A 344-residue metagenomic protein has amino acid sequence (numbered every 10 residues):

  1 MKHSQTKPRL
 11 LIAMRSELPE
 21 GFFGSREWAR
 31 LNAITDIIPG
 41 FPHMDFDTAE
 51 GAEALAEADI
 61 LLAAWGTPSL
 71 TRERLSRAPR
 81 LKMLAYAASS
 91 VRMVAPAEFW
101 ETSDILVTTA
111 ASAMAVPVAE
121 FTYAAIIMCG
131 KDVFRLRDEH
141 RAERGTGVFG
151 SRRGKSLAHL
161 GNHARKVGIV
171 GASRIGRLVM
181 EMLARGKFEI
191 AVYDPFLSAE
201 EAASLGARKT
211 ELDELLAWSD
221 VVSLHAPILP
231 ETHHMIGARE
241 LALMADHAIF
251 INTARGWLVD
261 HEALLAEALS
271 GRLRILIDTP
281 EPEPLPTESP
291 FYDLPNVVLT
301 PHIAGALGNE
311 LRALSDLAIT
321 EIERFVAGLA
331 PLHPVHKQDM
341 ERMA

Functional and structural regions predicted by a protein language model:
K2-T108, G237: An N-terminal-biased, well-structured beta-alpha scaffold segment characteristic of Rossmann-like dinucleotide-binding
K7, H163-K166, H247: Phosphate-coordination loops involved in phosphoryl transfer and adenosine-cofactor binding
S69-T71, A191, P195-P290: Rossmann-like adenosine-cofactor binding region
A78-M83, T102-I105, F188, D246-A248 (+1 more regions): A short helix->loop->beta-strand "cap" motif at the edges of active sites that frequently abuts
I105, A110-K166: Phosphate-binding beta-alpha-beta segment of Rossmann-like dinucleotide-binding domains, i.e., the NAD(P)
V107, H247-A344: Rossmann-like dinucleotide-binding domain for NAD(H)/NADP(H)
A111, L160-A184: Glycine-rich adenosine-cofactor-binding loop
A119-D138, A184-F188, L317-R324, L329: Oxidoreductase and adenylate-handling cofactor-binding alpha/beta cores
